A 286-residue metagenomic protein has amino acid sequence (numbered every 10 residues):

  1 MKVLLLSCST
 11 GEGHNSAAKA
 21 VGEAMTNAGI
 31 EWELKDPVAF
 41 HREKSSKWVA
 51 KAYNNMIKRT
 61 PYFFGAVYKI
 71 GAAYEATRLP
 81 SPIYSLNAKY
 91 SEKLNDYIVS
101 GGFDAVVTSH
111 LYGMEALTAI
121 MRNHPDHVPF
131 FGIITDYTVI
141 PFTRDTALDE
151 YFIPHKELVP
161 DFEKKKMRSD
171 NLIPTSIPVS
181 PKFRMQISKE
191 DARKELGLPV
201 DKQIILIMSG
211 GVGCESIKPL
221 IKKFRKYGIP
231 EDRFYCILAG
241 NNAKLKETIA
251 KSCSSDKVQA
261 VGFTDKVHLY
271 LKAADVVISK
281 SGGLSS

Functional and structural regions predicted by a protein language model:
M1-L4: Extreme N-terminal starter segment of soluble prokaryotic enzymes
E12, A17, K69-K166, N171-P174: Active-site and donor-binding regions of nucleotide-sugar-utilizing enzymes
A20-N95, S100: Conserved N-terminal ligand/cofactor-binding loop architecture of enzyme catalytic domains
Y53, L94, A260, K266-V267 (+1 more regions): Acidic, amphipathic alpha-helical patches
L111, G210, G282: Short glycine-/small-residue-rich Rossmann-like dinucleotide-binding loops
D149-I204, M208-G211, K244: A nucleotide-sugar donor-handling region in carbohydrate enzymes
D191, P199-A273: Donor-nucleotide binding loops and adjacent catalytic segments primarily of GT-B fold Leloir glycosyltransferases
K272-L284: Acidic donor-binding loop of glycosyltransferase active sites
